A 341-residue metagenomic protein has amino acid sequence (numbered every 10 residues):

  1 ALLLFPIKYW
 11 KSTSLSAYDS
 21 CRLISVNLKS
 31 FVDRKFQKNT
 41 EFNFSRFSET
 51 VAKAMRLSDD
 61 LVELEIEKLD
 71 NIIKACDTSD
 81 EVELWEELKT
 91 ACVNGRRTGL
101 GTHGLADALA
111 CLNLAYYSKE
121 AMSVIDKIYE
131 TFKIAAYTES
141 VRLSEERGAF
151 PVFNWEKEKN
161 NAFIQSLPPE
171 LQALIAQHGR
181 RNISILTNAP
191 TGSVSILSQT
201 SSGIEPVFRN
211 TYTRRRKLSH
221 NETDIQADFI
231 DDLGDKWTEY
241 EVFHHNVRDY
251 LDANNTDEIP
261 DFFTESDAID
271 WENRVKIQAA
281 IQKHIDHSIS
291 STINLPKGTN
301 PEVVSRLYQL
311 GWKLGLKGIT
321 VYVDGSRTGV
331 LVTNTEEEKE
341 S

Functional and structural regions predicted by a protein language model:
A1-C92, R97, T102-A108, T200 (+5 more regions): Function-dense linear segments that define catalytic or interfacial modules in macromolecule-processing proteins
A1-T13, E170-A173, R180-S184, I277-A279: Glycine-rich, charged/polar anion/phosphate-binding loops that engage phosphate groups from diverse ligands
L15, N39-L57, L61, T90-R97 (+7 more regions): Catalytic cores of large soluble enzymes that bind and process phosphate-bearing ligands
S20, S25, F44, M55 (+13 more regions): Alpha-helix initiation and N-capping motif
T50-K89, V93, A115-T191, Q199: Internal maturation/activation junctions in enzymes
S58, V62-E65, D70, L174-R181 (+1 more regions): Catalytic alpha/beta core of large soluble enzyme barrels
R97-A115, V303-L316: Hydrophobic/aromatic-rich, well-ordered segments within soluble, folded domains that form packed cores
